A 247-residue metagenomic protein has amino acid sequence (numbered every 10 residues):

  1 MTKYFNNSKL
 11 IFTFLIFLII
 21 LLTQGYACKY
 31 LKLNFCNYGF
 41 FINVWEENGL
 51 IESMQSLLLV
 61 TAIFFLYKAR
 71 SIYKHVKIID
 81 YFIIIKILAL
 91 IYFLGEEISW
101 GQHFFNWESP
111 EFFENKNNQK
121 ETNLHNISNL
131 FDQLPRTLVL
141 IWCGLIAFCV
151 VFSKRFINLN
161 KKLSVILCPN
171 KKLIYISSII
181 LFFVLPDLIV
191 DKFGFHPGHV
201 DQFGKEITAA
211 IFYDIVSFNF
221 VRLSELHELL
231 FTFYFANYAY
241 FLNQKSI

Functional and structural regions predicted by a protein language model:
K3-Y4, A69-Y81, R155-C168: Membrane-interface helix-boundary motifs at transmembrane edges
N7-Q24, I176-L181: Alpha-helical transmembrane segments
L15-F35, L185-K192: Alpha-helical transmembrane segments of multi-pass membrane proteins
C28-N48, F105-N129, F193-V221: Membrane-interface interhelical loops and short amphipathic "cap" helices that link adjacent transmembrane segments
M54-K68, T137-V151, E225-K245: Hydrophobic cores of alpha-helical transmembrane segments in multi-pass inner/ER membrane proteins, independent
I91-S109: Transmembrane alpha-helix/helix-exit interface in multi-pass inner-membrane proteins
K120-G144, I215-Y234: Hydrophobic alpha-helical transmembrane segments
L181-I247: C-terminal transmembrane-bundle signature of multipass membrane proteins, characterized by strong activation on
